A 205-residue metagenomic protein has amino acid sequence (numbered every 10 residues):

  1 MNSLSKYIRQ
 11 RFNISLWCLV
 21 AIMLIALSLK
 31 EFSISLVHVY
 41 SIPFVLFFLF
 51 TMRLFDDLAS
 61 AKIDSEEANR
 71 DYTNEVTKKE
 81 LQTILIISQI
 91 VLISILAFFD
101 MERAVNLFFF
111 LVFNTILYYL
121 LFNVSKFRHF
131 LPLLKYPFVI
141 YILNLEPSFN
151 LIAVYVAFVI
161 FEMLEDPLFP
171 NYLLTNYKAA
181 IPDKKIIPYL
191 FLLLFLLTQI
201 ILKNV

Functional and structural regions predicted by a protein language model:
M1-V205: Multi-pass alpha-helical membrane architecture of UbiA-family and related isoprenoid/lipid prenyltransferases
